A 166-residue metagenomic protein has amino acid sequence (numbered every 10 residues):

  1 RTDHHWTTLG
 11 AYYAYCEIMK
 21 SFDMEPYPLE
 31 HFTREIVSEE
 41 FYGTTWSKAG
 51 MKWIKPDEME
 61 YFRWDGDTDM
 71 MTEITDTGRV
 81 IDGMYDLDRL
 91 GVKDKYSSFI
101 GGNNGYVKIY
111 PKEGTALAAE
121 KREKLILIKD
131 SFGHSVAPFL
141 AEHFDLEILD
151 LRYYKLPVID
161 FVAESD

Functional and structural regions predicted by a protein language model:
R1-D166: Extracellular glycan-modifying ectodomains
